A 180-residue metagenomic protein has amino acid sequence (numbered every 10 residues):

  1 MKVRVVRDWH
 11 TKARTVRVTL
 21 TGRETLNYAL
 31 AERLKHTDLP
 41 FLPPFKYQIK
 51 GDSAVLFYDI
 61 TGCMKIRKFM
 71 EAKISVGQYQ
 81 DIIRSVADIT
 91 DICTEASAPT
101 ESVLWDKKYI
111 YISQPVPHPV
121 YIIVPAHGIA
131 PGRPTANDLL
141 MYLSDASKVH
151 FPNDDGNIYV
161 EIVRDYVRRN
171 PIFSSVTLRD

Functional and structural regions predicted by a protein language model:
M1-K2, D180: Extended, low-complexity, acidic/proline- and Ser/Thr-rich intrinsically disordered regions
K2-I83: Conserved structural core of kinase catalytic domains
D8, D38, D52, D59 (+8 more regions): Acidic-enriched, low-complexity/disordered segments with a strong bias for Aspartate over Glutamate
K46, G77-R133, S147, F151: Catalytic-loop of the protein kinase fold
S113-D180: C-lobe/activation-segment region of protein kinase-like
